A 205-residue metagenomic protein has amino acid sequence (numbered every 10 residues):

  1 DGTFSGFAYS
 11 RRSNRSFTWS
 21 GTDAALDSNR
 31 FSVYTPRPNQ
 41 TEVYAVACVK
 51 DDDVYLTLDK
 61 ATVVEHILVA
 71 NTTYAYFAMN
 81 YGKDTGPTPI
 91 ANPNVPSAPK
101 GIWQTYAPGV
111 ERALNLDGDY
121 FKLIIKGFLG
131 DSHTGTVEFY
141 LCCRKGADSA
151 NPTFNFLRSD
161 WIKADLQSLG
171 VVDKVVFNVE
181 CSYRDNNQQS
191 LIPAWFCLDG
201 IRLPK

Functional and structural regions predicted by a protein language model:
D1-F7, Y74, S159-W161: Tryptophan-centered motif/residue detector
D1-Y55, D59: N-terminal targeting leaders for non-cytosolic proteins
R30-E42, T105-G118, L166-V172: Short, surface-exposed loop and linker segments with low hydrophobicity and enrichment for Pro/Ser/Thr
D53-E65, D84-T85, A164-V171: Extracellular and analogous surface-interaction loops
D59-V64, L68-A75, D84-G86, T105-A107 (+2 more regions): Solvent-exposed strand-to-loop "edge" motifs in beta-rich extracellular domains
T72-A78, Y183-N186: Short catalytic/ligand-binding loop motif for oxyanion handling, primarily in non-cytosolic enzymes, centered on
M79-L123: Short coil-to-beta strand junction motifs in C2/discoidin
L114-K205: Terminal, low-complexity interaction segments
